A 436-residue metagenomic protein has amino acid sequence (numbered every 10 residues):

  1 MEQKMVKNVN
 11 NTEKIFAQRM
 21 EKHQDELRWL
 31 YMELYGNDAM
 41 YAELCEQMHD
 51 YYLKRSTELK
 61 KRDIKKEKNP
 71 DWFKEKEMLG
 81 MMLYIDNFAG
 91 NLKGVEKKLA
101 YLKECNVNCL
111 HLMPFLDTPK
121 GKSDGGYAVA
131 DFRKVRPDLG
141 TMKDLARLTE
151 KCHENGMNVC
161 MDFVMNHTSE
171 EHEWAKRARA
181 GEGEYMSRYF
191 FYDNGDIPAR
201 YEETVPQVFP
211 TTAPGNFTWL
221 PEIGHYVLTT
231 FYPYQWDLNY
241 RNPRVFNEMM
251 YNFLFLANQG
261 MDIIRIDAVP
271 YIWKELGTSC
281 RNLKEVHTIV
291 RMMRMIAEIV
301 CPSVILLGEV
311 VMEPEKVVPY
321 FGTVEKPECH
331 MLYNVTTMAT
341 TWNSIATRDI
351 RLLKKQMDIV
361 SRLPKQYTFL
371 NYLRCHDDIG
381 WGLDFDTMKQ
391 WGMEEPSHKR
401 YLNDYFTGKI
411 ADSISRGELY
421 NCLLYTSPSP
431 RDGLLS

Functional and structural regions predicted by a protein language model:
E2-N247, L254, N258, V269-I345: Acidic/aromatic-lined carbohydrate-recognition and catalytic surfaces of CAZymes acting on diverse glycans
D262: Receiver (REC) domain switch/active-site residues of two-component response regulators
R348-D349: Phosphate/diphosphate-binding loops
I359-K365, L370-D386, M393-E394: Extended catalytic-interface subdomain
G408, D412, R416-S427: Flexible, glycine-rich loop/tail regions that form catalytic "lids" or insertion modules at the edges of active sites
Y425-S436: Single conserved hydrophobic/aromatic residue that forms the stacking wall/gate of nucleotide- or nucleobase-binding
